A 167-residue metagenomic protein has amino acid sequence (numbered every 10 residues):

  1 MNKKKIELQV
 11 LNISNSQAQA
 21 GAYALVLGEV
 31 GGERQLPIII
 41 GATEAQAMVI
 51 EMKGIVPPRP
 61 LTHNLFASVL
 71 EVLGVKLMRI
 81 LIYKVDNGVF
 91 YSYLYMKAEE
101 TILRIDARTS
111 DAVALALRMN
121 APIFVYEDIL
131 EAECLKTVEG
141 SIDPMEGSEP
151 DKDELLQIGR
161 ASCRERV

Functional and structural regions predicted by a protein language model:
N2-R164: Divalent-cation
